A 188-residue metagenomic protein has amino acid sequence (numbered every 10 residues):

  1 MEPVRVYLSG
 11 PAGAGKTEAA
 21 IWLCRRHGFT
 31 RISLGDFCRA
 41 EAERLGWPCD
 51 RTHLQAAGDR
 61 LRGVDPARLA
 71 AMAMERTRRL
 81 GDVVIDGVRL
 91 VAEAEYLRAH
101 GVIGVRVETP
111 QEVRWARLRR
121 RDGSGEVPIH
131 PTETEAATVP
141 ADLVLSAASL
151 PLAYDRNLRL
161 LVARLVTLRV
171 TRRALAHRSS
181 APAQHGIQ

Functional and structural regions predicted by a protein language model:
P11: P-loop (Walker A) phosphate-binding loop of NTP-binding proteins
G15: Conserved glycine(s) of the Walker
A19: Hydrophobic positions on the alpha1 helix immediately C-terminal to the Walker A/P-loop
H27, H100-G101, V139-P140: Short, structured coil segments at secondary-structure junctions
T30-V84, R89-Y96: ATP-dependent small-molecule kinase phosphotransfer cores that center on conserved nucleotide phosphate-binding segments
R68, A116-A183: Small-molecule kinase domains that catalyze NTP-dependent phosphoryl transfer to phosphate-bearing small molecules
D86-G87, R98-R119: Conserved phosphate-donor/acceptor-positioning beta-strand/loop module used by diverse small-molecule
